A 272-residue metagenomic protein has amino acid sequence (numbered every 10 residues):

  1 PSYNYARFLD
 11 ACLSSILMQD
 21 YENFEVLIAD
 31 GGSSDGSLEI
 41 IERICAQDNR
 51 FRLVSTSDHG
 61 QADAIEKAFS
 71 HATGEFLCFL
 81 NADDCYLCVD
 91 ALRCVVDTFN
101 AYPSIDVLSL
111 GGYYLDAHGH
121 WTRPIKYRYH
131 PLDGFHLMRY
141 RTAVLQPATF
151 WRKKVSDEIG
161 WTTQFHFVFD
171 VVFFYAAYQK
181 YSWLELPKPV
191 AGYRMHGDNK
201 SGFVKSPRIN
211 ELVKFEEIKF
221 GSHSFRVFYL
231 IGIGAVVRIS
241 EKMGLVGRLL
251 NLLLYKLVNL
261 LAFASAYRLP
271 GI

Functional and structural regions predicted by a protein language model:
S14-N23: Short, acidic, metal-binding catalytic loop of nucleotide-sugar glycosyltransferases
N23-G32, R52-S57: Short beta-strand/loop segment that forms part of the nucleotide-sugar
D30-E39, N81: A conserved acidic beta->alpha catalytic loop
G36, D63, D84-T98: Acidic donor-binding/catalytic loop of UDP-sugar-dependent glycosyltransferases, especially processive GT2
S55-A72: Glycine-rich, basic loop-to-helix element that forms the pyrophosphate-binding segment of sugar-nucleotide handling
L77: Short aromatic/hydrophobic "clamp" motif used to bind/position activated sugar donors
V89-T122: Conserved donor NDP-sugar-binding/catalytic core segment of glycosyltransferases
L110, D116, P124-F215: Conserved nucleotide-sugar donor-binding catalytic segment
